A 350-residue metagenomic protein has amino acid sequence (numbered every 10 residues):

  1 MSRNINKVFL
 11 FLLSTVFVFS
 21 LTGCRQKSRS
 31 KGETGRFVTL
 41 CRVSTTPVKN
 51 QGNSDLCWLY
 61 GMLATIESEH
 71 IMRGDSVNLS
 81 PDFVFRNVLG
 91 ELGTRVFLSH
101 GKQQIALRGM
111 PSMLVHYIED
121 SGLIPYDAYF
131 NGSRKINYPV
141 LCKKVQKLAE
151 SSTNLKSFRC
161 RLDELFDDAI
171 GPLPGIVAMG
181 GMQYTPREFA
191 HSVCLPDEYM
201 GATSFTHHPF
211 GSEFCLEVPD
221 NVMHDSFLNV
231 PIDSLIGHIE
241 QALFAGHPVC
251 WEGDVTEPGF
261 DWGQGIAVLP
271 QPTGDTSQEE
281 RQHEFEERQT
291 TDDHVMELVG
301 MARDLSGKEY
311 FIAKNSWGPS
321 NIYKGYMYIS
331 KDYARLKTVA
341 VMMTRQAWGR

Functional and structural regions predicted by a protein language model:
M1-F11: Bacterial N-terminal signal peptides that target proteins for export
S20-G23: C-terminal motif of bacterial Sec signal peptides marking the signal peptidase cleavage site
R25-T34: Bacterial Sec signal peptide processing site at the extreme N-terminus
K27-S28, L162-R350: Active-site signature of cysteine proteases
V43-D55, L98-A106, V222-N229, H238-I239 (+1 more regions): Second-shell loop/turn segments in exported
G52-I66, I105-S112, H294: Active-site nucleophilic cysteine motif
L59, F83-R86, L114-H116, P125-A128 (+4 more regions): Structural recognition of the beta-strand scaffold that forms the well-ordered cores of secreted hydrolase catalytic
L79-Y184: Papain-like cysteine protease catalytic cores
